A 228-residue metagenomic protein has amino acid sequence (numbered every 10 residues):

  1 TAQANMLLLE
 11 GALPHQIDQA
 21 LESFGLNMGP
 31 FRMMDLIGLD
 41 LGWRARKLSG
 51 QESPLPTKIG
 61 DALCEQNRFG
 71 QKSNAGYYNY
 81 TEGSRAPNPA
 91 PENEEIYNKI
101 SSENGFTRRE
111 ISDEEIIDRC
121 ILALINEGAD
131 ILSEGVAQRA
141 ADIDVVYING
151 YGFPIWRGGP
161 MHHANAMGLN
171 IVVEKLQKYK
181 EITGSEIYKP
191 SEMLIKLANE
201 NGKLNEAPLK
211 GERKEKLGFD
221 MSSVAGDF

Functional and structural regions predicted by a protein language model:
T1-F228: N-terminal glycine-rich phosphate-binding loop for ADP-containing cofactors
